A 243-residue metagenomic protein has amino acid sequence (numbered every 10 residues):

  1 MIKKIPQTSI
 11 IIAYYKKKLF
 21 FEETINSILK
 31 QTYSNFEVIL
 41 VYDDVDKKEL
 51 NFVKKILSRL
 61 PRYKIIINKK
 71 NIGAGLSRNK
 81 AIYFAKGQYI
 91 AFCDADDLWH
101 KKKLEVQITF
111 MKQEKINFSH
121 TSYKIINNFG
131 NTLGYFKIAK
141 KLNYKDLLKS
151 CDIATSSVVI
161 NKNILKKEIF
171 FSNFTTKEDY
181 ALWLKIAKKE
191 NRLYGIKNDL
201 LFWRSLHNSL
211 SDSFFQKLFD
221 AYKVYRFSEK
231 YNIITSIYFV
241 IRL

Functional and structural regions predicted by a protein language model:
P6-S9, S27, E37, A181: Cell-envelope/extracellular polymer assembly enzymes that use nucleotide-activated donors
Y14-K30: Short, well-formed alpha-helical segments that are part of the catalytic scaffolds of diverse glycosyltransferases
I25-I67: Acidic donor-binding segment of Leloir-type glycosyltransferases
N68-A85: Glycine-rich, basic loop-to-helix element that forms the pyrophosphate-binding segment of sugar-nucleotide handling
I90: Short aromatic/hydrophobic "clamp" motif used to bind/position activated sugar donors
D94-L98, S122: The conserved acidic donor/metal-binding loop of glycosyltransferases
K102-L133: Conserved donor NDP-sugar-binding/catalytic core segment of glycosyltransferases
I138, L142-D220, V224: Conserved nucleotide-sugar donor-binding catalytic segment
